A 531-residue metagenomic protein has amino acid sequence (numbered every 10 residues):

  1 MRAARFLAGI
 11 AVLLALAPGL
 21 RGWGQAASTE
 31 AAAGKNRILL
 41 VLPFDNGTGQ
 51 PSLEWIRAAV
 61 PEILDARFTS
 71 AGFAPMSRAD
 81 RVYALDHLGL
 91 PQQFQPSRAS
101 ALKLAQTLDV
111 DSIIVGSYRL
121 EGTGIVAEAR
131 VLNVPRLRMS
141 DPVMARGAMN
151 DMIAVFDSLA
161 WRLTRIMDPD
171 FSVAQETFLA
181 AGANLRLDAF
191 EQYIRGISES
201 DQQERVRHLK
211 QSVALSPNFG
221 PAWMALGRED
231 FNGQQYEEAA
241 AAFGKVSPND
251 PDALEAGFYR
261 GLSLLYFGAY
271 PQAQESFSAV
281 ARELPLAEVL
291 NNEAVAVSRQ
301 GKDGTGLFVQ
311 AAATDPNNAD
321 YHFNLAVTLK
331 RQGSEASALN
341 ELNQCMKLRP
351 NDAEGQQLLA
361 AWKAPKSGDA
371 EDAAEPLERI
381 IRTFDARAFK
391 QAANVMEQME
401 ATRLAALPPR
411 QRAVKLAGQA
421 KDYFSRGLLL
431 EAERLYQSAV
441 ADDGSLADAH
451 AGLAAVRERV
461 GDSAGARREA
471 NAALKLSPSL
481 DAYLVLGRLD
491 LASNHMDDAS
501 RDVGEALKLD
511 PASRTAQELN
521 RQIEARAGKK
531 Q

Functional and structural regions predicted by a protein language model:
W23-F73, L185, A189, P217-G220: A structural "domain/chain start" motif
E62-A66, A79-I197: Catalytic-center loop of serine/cysteine hydrolases
R186-P221, A225-Q234, Q411-D442: Alpha-helical segment of the N-proximal tetratricopeptide repeat
F190, P221, E255, E288-V289 (+6 more regions): Start-of-helix register in tetratricopeptide repeats
S200-H208, N232-K245, Y266-A279, S298-Q310 (+7 more regions): Structural signature of tandem alpha-helical TPR/SEL1-like repeats, specifically the intra-repeat loop/turn
P217, P251, L284-P285, P316 (+5 more regions): Short coil turns that delineate tetratricopeptide repeat
A225, Y259, N292-E293, N324 (+5 more regions): Canonical tetratricopeptide repeat
